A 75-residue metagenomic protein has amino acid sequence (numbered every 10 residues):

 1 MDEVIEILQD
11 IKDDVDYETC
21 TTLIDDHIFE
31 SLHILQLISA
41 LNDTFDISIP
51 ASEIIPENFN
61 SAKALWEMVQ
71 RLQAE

Functional and structural regions predicted by a protein language model:
M1-D16, E67-E75: Thiotemplate assembly-line natural product biosynthesis machinery
Q9-I28, I47-I55: Phosphopantetheine carrier-protein modules
S31: Catalytic nucleophile serine of serine hydrolases, specifically the conserved "nucleophile elbow" pentapeptide
L35: Conserved catalytic core of two-component sensor histidine kinases
S52-A74: C-terminal structural segments of small proteins and small subunits
